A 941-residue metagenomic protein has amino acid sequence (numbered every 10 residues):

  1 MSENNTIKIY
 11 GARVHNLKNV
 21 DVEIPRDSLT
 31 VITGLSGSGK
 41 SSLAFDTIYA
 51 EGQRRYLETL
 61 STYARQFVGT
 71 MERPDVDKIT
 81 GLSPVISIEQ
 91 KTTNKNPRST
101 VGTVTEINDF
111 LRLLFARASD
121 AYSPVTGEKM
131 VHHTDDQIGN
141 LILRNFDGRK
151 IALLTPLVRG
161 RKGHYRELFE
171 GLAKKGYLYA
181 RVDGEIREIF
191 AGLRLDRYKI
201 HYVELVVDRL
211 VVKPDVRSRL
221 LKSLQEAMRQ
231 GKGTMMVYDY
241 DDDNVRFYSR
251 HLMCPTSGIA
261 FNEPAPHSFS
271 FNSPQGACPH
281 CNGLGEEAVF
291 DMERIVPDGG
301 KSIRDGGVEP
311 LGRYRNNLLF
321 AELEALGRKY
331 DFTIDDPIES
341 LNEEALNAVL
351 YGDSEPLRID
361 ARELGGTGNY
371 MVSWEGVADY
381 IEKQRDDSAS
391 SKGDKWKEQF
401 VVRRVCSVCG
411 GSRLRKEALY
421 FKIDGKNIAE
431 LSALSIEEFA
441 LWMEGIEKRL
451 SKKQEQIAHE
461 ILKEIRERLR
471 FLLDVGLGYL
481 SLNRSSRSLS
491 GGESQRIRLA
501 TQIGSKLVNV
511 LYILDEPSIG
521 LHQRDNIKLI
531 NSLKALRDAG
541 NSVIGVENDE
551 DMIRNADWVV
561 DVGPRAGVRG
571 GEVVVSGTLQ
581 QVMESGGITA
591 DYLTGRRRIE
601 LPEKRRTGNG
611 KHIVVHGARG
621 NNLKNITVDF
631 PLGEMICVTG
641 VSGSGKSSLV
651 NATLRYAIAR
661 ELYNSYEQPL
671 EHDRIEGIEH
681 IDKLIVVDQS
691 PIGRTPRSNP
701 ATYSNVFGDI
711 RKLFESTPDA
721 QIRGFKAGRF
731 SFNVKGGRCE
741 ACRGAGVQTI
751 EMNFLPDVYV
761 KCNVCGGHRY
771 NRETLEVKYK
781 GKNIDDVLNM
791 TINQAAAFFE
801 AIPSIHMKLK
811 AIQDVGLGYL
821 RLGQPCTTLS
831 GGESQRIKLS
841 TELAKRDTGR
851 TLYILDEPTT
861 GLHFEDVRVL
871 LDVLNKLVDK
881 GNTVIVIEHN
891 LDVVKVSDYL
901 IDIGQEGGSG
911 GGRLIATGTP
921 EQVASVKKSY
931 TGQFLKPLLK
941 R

Functional and structural regions predicted by a protein language model:
M1-R941: Conserved phosphate-binding elements of NTP-dependent enzyme cores
